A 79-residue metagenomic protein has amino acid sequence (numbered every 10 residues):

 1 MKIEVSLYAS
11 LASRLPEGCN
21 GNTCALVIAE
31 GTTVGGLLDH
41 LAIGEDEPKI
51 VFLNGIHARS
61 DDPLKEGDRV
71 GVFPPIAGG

Functional and structural regions predicted by a protein language model:
M1-G78: Ubiquitin-like/PB1-type beta-grasp interaction modules and other compact soluble beta-rich domains
